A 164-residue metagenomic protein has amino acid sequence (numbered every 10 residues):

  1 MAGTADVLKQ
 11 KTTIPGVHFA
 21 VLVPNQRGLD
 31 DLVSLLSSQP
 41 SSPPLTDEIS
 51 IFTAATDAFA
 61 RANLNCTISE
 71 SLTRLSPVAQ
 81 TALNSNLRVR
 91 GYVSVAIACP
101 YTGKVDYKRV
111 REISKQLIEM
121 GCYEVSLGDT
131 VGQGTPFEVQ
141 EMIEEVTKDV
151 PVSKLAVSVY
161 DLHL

Functional and structural regions predicted by a protein language model:
M1-R27, D31: N-terminal capping/small domains of soluble enzymes
Q10, L29-L64, I68-V89, V95-S158 (+1 more regions): Alpha/beta enzyme core
A20-N25, S158-L164: Active-site nucleophile and cofactor-binding loops and adjacent substrate-binding regions of central metabolic enzymes
